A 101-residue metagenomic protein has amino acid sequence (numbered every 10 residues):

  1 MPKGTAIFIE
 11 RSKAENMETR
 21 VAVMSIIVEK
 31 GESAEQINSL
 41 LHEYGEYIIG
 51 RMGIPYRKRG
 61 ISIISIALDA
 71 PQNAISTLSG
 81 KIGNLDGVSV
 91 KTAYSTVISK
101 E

Functional and structural regions predicted by a protein language model:
P2-E101: Long, contiguous binding/interaction regions
